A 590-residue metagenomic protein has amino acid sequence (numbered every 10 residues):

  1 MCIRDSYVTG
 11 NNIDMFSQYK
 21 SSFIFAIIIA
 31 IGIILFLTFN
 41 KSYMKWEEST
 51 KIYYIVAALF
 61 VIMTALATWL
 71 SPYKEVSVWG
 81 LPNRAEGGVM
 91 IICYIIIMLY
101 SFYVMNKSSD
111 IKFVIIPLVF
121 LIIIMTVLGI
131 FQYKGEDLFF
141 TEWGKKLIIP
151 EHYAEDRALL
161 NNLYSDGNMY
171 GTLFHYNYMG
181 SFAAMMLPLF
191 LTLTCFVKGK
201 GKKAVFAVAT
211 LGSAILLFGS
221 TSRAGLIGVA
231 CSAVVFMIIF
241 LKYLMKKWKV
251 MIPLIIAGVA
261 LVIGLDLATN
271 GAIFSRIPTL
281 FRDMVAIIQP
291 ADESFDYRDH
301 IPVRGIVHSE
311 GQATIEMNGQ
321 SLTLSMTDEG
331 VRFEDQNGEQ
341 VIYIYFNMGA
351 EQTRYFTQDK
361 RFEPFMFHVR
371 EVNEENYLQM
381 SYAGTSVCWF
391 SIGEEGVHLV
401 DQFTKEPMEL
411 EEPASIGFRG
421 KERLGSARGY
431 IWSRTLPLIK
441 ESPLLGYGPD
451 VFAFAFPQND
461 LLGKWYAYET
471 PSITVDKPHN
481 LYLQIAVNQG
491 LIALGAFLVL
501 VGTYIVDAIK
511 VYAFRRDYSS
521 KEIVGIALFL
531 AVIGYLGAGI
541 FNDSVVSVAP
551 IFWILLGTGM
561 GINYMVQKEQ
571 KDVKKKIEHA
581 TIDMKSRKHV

Functional and structural regions predicted by a protein language model:
R4, F23-T38, Y54-K74, G87-E375 (+6 more regions): Alpha-helical transmembrane segments of multi-pass inner-membrane proteins
D5-Q18, S71-S77, E155-T172, Y430 (+1 more regions): Juxtamembrane membrane-water interface segments that cap and precede transmembrane helices
N12-I24, W46-I52, P82-A85: Interfacial loop-to-helix junctions that mark the boundaries of transmembrane helices in multi-pass membrane
L81-R84, I416-G420, S519: Extracytoplasmic loops and strand-loop junctions of Gram-negative outer membrane beta-barrel proteins
D137, H175, G305-S309, T314 (+4 more regions): TM-adjacent membrane-interface loops and short helices in multi-pass inner/ER membrane proteins
E334-L410, A414-L424, A467-T470, T474: C-terminal luminal/periplasmic domains and tails of membrane-associated envelope-modifying transferases
Y564-K576: Membrane-interface capping segments at transmembrane-helix boundaries
